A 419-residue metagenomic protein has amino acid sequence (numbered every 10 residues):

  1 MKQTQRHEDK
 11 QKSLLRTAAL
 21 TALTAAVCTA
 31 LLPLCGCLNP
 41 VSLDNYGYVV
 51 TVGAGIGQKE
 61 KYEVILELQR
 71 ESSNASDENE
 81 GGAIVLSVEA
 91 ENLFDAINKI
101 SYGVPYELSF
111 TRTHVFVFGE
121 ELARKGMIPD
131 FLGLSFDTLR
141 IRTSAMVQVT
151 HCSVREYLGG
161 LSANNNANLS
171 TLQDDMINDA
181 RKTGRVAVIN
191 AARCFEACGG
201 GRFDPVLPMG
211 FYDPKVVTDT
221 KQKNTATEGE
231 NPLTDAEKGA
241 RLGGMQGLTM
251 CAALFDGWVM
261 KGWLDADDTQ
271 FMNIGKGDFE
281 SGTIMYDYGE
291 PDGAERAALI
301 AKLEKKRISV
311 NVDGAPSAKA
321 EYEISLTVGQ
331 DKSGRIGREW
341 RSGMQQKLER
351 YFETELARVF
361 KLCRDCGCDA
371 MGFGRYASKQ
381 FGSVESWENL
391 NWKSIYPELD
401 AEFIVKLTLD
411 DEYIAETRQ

Functional and structural regions predicted by a protein language model:
M1-H7: Short, low-complexity, intrinsically disordered N-terminal modules that encode targeting/processing signals
H7, K12-Q419: Membrane-proximal alpha-helical signals and transmembrane carboxylates
